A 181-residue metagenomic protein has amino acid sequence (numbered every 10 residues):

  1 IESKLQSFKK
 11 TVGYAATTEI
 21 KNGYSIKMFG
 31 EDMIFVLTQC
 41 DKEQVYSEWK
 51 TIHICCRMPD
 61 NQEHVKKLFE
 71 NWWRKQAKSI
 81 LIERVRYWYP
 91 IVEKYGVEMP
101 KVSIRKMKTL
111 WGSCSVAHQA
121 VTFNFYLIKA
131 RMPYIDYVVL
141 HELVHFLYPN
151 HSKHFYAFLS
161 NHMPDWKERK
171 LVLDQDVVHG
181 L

Functional and structural regions predicted by a protein language model:
E2-Y137, F146-L181: Active-site-proximal or metal-binding-adjacent scaffold patches in catalytic folds
E142: Walker B catalytic acidic pair
